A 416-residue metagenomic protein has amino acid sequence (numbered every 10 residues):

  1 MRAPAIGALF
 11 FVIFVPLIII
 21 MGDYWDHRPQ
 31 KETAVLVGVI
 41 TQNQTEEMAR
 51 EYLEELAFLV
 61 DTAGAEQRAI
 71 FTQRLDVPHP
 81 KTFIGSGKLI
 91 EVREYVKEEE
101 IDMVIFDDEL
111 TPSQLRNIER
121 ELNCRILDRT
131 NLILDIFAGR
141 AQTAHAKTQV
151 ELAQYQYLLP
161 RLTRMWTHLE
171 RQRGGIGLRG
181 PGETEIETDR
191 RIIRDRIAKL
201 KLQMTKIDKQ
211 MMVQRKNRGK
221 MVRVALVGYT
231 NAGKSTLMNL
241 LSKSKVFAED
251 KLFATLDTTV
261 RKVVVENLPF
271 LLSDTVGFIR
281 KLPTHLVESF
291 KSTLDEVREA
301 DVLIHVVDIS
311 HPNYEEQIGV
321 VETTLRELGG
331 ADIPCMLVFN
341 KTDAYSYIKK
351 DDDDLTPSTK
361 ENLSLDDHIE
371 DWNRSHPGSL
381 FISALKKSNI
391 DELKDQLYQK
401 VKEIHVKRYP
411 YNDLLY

Functional and structural regions predicted by a protein language model:
M1-F10: Positively charged N-terminal leader segments that act as targeting/secretion signals
I13-R129, I133: N-terminal accessory targeting/assembly segments
I20-L36, Q156, P160-A232, M238-N239 (+2 more regions): C-terminal-of-GTPase-core extension/linker across diverse P-loop GTPases
R28-P29, V96-E98, K262-E266, L271 (+4 more regions): Conserved catalytic network of the ASCE P-loop NTPase/AAA+ motor domain
I40-Q44, L75-V77, E109-P112, N131-L134 (+5 more regions): Conserved nucleotide-binding/hydrolysis micro-motifs of P-loop NTPases
N43-E47, H79-T82, R140-A141, E185 (+3 more regions): Flexible beta-alpha connector loops of hexameric P-loop NTPases
G219, S242-L268, T284-S289: Switch I (effector-binding) loop of TRAFAC-class P-loop GTPase G-domains
V287-H311: Inter-motif core of Ras-like GTPase G domains
